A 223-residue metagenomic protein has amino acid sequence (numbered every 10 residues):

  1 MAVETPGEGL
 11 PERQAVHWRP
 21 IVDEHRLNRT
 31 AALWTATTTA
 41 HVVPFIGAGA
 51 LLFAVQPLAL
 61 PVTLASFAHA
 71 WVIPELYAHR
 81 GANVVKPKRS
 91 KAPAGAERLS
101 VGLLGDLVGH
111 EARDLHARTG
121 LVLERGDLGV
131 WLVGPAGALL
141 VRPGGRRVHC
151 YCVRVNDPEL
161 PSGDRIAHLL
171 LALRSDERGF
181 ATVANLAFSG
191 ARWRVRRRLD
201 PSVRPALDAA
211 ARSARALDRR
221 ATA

Functional and structural regions predicted by a protein language model:
M1-L33: Cytosolic juxtamembrane N-terminal segments of multi-pass membrane proteins
G7-Q14, P93, E97, V101 (+2 more regions): Intrinsic-disorder-associated interaction segments
Q14-W18, G109, G163-D164: Short amphipathic alpha-helical segments that mediate assembly, nucleic-acid/protein binding, or membrane association
W34-A54: Canonical alpha-helical transmembrane segments of integral membrane proteins
L51-S66: Hydrophobic alpha-helical transmembrane segments
A70-L128: N-terminal topogenic membrane-targeting module
A117-G145: Amphipathic, interaction-prone secondary-structure segments
P143-A223: Cytosol-/stroma-facing membrane-proximal "stalk/adaptor" domains immediately downstream of transmembrane anchors
